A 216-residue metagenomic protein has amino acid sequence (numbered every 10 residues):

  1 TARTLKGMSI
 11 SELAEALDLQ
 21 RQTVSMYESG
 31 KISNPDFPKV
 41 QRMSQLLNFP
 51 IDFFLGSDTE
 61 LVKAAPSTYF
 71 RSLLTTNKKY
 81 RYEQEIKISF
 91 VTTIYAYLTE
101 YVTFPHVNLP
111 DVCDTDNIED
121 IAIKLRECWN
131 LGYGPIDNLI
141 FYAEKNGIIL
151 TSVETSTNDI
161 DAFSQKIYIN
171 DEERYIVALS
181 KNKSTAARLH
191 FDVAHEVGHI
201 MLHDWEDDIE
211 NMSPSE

Functional and structural regions predicted by a protein language model:
T1-D192, V197-E216: Short juxta-domain linker segments that transition from a proline/glycine-rich, charged coil into a short amphipathic
